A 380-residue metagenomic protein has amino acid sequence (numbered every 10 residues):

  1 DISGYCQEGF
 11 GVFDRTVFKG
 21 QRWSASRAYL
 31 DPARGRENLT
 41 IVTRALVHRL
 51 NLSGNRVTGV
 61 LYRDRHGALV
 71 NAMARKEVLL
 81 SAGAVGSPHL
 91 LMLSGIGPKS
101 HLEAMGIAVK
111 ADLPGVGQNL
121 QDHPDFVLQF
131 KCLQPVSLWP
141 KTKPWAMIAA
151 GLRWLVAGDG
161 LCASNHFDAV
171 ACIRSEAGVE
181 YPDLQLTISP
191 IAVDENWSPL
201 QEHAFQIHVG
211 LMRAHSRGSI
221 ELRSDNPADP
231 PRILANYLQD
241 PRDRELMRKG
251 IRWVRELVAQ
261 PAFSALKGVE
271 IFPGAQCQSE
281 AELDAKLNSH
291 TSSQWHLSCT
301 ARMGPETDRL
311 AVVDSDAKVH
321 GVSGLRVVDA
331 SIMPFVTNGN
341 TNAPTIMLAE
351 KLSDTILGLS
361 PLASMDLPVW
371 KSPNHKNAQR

Functional and structural regions predicted by a protein language model:
D1-S24, H101-G115, N236, P241 (+1 more regions): Rossmann-like flavin
D1-S3, G11-D14, V136, G151-P344 (+1 more regions): FAD-dependent oxidoreductase catalytic-site/capping-region signature
D1-V57, L61-R63, V127-G151: Conserved redox-cofactor binding core of oxidoreductases
T40-V42, A108-D112, T187: General small-molecule cofactor/ligand-binding pocket signal
H48-R49, V85-S87, R309, P334: Glycine-rich nucleotide phosphate-binding loop and flanking beta-alpha elements of Rossmann-like dinucleotide-binding
L50, G59-A150, L161, L359 (+1 more regions): Glycine-rich loop(s) and the adjacent beta-strand/alpha-helix scaffold that form part
